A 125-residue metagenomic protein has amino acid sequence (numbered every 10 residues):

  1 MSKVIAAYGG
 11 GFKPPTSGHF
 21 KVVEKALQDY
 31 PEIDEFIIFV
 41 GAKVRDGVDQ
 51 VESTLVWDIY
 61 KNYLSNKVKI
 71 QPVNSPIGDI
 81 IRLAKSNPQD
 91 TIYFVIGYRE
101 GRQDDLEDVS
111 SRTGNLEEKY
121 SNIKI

Functional and structural regions predicted by a protein language model:
M1-I125: Nucleotidyltransferase catalytic core that binds NTPs
